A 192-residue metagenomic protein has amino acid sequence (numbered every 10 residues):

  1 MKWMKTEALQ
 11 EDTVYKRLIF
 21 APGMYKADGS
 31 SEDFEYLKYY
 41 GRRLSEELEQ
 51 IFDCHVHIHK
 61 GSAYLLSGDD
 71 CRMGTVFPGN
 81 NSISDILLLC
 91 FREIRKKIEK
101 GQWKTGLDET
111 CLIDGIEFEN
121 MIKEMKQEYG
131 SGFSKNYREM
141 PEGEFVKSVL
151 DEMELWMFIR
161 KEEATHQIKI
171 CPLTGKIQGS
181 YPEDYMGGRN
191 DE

Functional and structural regions predicted by a protein language model:
M1, K16-D33, T105-Y137: Short acidic, hydrophobic short linear motifs in intrinsically disordered regions
M1-P78: Eukaryotic partner-binding/assembly regions in large regulatory complexes
K2, L173-E192: Short, amphipathic alpha-helical interaction segments positioned at domain boundaries
Y39-Y40, Y137-E152: Short amphipathic alpha-helical interaction segments
E49-I58, K147-T165: A short, conserved structural fragment
A63-L66, H166-L173: Minor-groove-contacting beta-hairpin "wing" of winged helix-turn-helix DNA-binding domains
N81-L112: Positively charged, polyanion-binding regions of nucleic-acid-associated proteins
